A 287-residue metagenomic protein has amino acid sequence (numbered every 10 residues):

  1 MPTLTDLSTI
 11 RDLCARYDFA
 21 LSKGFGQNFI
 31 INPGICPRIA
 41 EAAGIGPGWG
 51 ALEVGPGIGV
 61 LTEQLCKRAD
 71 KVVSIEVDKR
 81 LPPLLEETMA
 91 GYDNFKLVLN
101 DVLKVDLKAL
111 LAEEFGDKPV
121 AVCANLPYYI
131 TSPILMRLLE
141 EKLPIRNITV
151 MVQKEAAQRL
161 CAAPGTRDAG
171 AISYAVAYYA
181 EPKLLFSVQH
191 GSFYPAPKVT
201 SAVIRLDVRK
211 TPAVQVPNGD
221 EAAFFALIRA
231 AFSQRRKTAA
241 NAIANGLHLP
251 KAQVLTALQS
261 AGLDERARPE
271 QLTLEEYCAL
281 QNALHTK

Functional and structural regions predicted by a protein language model:
M1-A222, A226-A230, Q259, E270 (+2 more regions): Catalytic cores of RNA-modifying enzymes
V208, I228-K287: C-terminal lobe and adjacent flexible extensions of AdoMet/dcAdoMet transferase-like proteins
